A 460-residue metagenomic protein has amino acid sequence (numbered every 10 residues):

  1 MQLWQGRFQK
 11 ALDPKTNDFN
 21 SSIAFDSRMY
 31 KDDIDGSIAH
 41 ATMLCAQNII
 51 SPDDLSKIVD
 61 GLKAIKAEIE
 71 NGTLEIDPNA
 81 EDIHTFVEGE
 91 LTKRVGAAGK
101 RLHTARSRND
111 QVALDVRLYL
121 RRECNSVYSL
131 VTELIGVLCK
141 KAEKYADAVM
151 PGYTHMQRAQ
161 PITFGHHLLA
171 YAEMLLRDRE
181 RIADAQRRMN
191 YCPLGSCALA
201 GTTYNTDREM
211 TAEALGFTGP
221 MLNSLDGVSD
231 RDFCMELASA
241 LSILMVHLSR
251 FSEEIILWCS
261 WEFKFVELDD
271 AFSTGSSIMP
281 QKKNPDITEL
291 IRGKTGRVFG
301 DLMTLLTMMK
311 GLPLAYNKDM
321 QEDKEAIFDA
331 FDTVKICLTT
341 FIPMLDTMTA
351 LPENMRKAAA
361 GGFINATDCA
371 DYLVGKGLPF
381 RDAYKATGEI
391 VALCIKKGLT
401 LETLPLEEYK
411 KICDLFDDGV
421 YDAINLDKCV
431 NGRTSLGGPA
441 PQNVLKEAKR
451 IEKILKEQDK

Functional and structural regions predicted by a protein language model:
M1-G201, T206-E213, G219, T274-G275 (+5 more regions): A helix-coil-helix interface module used to build multimeric assemblies and to scaffold catalytic/cofactor sites
M1-G36, A97-A98, M279-K460: Glycine-rich cofactor/substrate-binding loops
S37, H84, E88, C234-L237 (+2 more regions): Short runs of predominantly hydrophobic/aromatic residues within well-ordered alpha helices that form helix-helix
H40, G61, I65-E68, E90 (+18 more regions): Generic, well-ordered alpha-helical scaffold segments in large soluble proteins
H40-I50, Y119, H166, M235-I243 (+1 more regions): Short, well-ordered beta-strand elements within core beta-sheets of diverse protein domains
V116, E143, P151, Q157-G311 (+4 more regions): Charged, flexible cofactor/metal-binding loops and thiol motifs
